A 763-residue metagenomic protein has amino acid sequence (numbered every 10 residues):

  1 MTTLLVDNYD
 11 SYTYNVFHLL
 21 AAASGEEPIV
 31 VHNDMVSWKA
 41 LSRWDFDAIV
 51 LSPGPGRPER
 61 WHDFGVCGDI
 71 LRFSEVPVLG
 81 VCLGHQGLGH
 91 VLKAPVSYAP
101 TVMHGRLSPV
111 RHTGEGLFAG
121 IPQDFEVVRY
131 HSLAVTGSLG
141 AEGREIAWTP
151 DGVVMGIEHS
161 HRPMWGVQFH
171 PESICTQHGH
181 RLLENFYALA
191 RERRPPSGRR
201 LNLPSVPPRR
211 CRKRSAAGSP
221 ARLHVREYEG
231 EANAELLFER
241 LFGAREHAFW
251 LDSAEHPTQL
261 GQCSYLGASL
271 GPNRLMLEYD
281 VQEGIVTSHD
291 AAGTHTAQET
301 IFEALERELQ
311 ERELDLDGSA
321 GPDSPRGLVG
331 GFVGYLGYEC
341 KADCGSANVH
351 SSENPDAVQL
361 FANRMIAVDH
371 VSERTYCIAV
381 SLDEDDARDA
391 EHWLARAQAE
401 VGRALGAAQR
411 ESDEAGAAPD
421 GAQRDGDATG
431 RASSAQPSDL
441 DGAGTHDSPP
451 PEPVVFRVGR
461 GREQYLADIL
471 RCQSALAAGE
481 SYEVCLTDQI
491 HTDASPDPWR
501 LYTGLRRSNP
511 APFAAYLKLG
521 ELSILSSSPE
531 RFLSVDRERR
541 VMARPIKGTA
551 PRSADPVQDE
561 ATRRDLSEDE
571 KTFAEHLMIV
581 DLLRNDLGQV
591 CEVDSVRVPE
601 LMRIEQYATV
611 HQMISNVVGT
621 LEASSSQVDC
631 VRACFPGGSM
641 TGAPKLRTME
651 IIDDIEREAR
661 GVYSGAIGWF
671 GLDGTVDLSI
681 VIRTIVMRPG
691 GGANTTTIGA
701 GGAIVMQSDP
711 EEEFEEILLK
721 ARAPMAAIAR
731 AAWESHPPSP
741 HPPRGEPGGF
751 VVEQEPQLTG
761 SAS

Functional and structural regions predicted by a protein language model:
T2-V6, S11-V81, L92: Flexible gly/pro-rich beta->alpha loop and the following alpha-helix that scaffold active-site loops
G54, L133, R162, E172 (+2 more regions): Flexible loop residues that form catalytic and substrate-binding hotspots at small-molecule/glycan-binding clefts
G65-V81, Q86-R181: Pocket-forming structural segment of enzyme catalytic cores
E172-C211: Acyltransferase
V206-P738, G749-S763: Extended alpha-helical targeting/anchoring segments, especially N-terminal organellar/secretory targeting helices
G745-P747: Glycine-biased, low-complexity coil/linker segments
